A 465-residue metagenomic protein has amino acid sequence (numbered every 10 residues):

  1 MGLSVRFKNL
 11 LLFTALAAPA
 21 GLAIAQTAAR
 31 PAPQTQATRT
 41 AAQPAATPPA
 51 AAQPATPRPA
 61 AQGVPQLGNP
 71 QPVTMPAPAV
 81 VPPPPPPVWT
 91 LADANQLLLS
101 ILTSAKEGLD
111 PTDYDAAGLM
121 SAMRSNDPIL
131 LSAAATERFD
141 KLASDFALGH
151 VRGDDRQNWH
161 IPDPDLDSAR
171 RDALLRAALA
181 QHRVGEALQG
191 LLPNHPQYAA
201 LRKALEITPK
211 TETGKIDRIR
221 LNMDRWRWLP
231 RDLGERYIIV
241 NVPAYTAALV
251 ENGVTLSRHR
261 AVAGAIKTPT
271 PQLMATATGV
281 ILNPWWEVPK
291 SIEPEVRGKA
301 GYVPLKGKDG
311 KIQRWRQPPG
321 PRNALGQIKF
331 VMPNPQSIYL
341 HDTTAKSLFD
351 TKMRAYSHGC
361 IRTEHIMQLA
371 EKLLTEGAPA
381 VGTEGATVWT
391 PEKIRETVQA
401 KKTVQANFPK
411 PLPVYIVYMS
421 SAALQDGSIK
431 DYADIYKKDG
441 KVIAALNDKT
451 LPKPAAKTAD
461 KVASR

Functional and structural regions predicted by a protein language model:
M1-T27: Sec-dependent N-terminal signal peptides
G2, I24-R465: N-terminal pre-domains immediately preceding structured catalytic cores
